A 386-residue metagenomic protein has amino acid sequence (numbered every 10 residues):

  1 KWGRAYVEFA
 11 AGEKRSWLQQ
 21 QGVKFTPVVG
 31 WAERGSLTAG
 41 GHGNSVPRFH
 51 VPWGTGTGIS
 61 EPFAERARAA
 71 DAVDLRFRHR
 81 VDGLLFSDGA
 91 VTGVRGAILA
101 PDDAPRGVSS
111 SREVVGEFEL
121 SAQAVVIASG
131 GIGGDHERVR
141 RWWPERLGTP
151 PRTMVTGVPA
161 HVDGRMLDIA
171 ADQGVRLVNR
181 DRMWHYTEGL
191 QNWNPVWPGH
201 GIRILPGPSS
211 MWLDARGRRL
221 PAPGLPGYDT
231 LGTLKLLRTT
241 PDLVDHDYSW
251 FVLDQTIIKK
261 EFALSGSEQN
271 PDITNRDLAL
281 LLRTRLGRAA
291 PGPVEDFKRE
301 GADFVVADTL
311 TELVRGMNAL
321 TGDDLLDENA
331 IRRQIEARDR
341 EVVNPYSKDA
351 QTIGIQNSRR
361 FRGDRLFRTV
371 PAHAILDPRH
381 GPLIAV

Functional and structural regions predicted by a protein language model:
K1-K14, P52-S60, F118, P159 (+9 more regions): Generic structural signal for well-ordered, non-membrane alpha-helical segments in soluble metabolic enzymes
G3-F118, A122, H136-V139, L190 (+1 more regions): Conserved redox-cofactor binding core of oxidoreductases
T38-P47, W142-P151, G292-V294: Gly-rich Lys/Arg/Thr-decorated short loops/hinges at beta-loop-alpha junctions or inter-strand turns that position
R78-R80, A97-L99, A122-A124, A128-G131 (+4 more regions): Fold-independent oxyanion-binding glycine-rich loops and adjacent beta-strand/coil segments at enzyme active sites
P101-W193, R238: Glycine-rich loop(s) and the adjacent beta-strand/alpha-helix scaffold that form part
L167, R176-A319, L326: An anion/pyrophosphate-binding glycine-rich loop and adjacent beta-alpha core in soluble alpha-beta enzymes
E268-V386: FAD-dependent oxidoreductase catalytic-site/capping-region signature
